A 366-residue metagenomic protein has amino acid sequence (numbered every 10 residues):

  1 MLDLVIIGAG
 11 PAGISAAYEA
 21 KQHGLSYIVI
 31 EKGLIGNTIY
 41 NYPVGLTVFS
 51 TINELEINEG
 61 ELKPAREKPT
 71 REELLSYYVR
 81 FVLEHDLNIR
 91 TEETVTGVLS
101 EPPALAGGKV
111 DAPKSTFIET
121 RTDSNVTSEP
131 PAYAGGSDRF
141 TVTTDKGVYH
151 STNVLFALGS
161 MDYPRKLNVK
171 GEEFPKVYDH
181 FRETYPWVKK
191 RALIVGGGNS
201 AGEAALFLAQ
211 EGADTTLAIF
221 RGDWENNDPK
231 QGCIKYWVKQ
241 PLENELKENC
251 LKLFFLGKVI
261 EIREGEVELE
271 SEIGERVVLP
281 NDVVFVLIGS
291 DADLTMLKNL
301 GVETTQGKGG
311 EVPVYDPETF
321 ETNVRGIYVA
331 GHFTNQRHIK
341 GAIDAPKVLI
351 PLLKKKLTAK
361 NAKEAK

Functional and structural regions predicted by a protein language model:
V5-I7, Y149-M161, V195, P280-G289: Short hydrophobic core segments
P11-L87, L206-Y236, T305-E311: Beta1-alpha1 glycine-rich phosphate/pyrophosphate-binding loop at the start of Rossmann-like nucleotide-binding domains
T70-E101, G108, G136-D162, I260-E266: Feature captures the FAD/FMN-dependent oxidoreductase FAD-binding
D86-L99, R139-V142, G212-G307: A Rossmann-like FAD-binding core segment of flavoenzymes
G135, T358-K366: Short, low-complexity, charge-dense intrinsically disordered segments
L158-E211, K308-E318: Glycine-rich dinucleotide-binding loop and its adjacent helix/turn
E173-P186, S290-H338: FAD-site-proximal beta/loop scaffold in flavoenzymes
A330-L357: A conserved FAD-binding loop/helix module that cradles the flavin
